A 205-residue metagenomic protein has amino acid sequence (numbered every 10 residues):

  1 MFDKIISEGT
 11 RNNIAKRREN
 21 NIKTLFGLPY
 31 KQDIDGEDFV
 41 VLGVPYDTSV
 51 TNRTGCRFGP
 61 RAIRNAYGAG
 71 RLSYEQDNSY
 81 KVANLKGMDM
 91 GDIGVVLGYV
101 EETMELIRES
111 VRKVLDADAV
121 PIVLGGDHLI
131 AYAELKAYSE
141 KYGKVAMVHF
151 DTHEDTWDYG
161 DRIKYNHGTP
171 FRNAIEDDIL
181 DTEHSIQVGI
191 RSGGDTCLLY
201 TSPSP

Functional and structural regions predicted by a protein language model:
M1-K144, Q187: Metal-dependent C-N hydrolase catalytic cores
V95-V96, T156, E183-H184: A short, structure-level motif marking secondary-structure boundaries and short turns
R108, G193-L199: Glycine/proline-rich, flexible active-site/cofactor-binding loop segments that harbor closely spaced acidic
I130-A133, E154-W157, R162-D177, V188-G189 (+1 more regions): Active-site glycine-rich loop that binds ribose-phosphate moieties when present
K141, I179-L180: Short, conserved loop/helix-junction motifs that constitute active-site signature segments in enzyme catalytic cores
Y142-D155: Conserved catalytic palm subdomain of right-hand nucleotidyl-transferase polymerases, strongest for RNA-directed enzymes
H149, H184-G189: Short internal beta-strands
Y200-P205: Conserved small/polar residues in nucleotide/adenosyl-binding loops
